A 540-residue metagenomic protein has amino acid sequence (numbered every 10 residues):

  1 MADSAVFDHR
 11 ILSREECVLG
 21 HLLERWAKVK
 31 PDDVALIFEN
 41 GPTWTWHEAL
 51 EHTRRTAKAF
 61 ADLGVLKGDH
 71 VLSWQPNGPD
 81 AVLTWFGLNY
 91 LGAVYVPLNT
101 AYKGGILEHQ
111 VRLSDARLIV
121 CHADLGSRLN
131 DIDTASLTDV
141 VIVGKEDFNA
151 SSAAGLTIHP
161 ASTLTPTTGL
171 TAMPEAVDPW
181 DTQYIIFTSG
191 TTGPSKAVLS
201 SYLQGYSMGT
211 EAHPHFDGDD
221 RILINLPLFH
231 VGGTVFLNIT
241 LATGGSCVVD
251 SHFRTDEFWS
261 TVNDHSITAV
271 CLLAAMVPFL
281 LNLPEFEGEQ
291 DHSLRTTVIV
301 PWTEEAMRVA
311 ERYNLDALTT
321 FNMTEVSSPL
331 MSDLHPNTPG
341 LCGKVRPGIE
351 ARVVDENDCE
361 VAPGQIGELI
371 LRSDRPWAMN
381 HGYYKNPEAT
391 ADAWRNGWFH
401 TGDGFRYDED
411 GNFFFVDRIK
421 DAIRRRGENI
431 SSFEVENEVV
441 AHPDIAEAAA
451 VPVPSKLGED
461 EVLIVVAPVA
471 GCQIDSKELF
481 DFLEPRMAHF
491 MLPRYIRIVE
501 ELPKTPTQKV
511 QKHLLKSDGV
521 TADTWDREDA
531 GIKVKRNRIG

Functional and structural regions predicted by a protein language model:
E16, P31-D32, I158, T165-F187 (+3 more regions): Conserved pre-ATP/AMP-binding loop-to-beta segment of ANL
E24, D32-G78, V82-F86, K103-E108 (+1 more regions): Conserved AMP-binding/adenylate-forming core of the ANL superfamily
T45-H47, A176, Q183-S207: Conserved AMP-binding A3 loop
D62-L63, Y90-T163, A470-C472: Structural core segment of the AMP-binding/adenylate-forming
L72-W74, A81-W85, N89-V120, D124-R128 (+4 more regions): Short beta-strand->loop structural element characteristic of the AMP-binding/adenylate-forming
T100-Y102, E108-H109, I119-C121, A351 (+9 more regions): AMP-binding/adenylate-forming catalytic core of the ANL superfamily
Y206-R221, F229-A269, F279, L283: Conserved AMP-binding/adenylation subdomain of ANL enzymes
A242, I267-L272, L281-P339, E350 (+1 more regions): Gly/Ser/Thr-rich phosphate-binding loop
